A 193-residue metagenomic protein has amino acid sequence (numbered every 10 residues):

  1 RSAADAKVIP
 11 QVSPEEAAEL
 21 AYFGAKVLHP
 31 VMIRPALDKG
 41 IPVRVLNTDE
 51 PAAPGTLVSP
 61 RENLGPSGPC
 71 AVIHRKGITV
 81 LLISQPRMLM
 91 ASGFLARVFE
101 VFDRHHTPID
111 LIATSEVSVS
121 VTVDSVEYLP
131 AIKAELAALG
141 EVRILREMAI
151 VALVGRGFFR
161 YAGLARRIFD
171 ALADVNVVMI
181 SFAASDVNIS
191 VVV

Functional and structural regions predicted by a protein language model:
R1-V193: C-terminal catalytic "cap/lid" subdomain
